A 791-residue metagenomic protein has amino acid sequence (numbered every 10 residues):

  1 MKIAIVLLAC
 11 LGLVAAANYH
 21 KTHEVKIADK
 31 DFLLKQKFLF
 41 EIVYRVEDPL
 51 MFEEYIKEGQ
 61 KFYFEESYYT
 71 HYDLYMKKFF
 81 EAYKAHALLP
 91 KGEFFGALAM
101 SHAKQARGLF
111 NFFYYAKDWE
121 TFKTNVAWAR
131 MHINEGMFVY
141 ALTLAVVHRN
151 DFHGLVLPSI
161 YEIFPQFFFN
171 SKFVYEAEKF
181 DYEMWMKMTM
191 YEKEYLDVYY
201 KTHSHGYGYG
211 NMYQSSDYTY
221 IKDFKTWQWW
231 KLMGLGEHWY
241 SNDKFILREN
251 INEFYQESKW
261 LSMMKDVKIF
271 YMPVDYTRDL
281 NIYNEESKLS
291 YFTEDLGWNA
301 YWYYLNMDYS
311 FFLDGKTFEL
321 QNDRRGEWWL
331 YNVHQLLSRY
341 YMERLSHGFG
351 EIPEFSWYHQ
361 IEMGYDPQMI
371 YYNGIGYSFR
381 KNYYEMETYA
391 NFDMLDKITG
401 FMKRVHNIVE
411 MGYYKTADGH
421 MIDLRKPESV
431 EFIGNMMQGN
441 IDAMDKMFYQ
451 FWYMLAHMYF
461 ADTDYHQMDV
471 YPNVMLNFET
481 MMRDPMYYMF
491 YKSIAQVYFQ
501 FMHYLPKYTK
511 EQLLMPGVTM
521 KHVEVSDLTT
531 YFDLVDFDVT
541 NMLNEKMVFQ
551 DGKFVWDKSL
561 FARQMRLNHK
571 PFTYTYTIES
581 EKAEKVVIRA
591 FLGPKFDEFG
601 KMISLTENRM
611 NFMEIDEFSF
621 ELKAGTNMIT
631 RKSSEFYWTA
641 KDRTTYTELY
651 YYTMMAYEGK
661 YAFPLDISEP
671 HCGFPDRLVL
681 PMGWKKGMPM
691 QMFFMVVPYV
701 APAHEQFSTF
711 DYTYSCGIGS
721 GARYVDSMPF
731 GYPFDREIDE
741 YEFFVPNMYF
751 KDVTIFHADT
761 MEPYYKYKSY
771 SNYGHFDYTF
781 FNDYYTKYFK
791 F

Functional and structural regions predicted by a protein language model:
K2-A16: Cleavable N-terminal signal peptides of Sec/SRP-targeted secreted and luminal proteins
A17-F791: Intrinsically disordered, flexible peripheral segments
